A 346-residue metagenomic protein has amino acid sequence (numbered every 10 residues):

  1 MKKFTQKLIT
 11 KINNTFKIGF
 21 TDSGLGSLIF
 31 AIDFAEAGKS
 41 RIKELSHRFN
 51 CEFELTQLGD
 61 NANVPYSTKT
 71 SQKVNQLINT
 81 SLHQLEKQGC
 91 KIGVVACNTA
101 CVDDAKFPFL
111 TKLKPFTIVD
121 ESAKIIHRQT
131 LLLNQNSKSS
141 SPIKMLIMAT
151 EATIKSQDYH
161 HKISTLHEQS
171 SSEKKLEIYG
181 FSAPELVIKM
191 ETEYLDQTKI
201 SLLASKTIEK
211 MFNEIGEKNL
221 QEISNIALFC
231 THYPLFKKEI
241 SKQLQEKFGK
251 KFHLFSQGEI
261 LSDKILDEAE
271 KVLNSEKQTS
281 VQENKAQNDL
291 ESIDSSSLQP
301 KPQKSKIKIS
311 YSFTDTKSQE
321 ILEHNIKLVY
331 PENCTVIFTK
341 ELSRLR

Functional and structural regions predicted by a protein language model:
M1-R346: Non-catalytic structural scaffold of enzyme domains
